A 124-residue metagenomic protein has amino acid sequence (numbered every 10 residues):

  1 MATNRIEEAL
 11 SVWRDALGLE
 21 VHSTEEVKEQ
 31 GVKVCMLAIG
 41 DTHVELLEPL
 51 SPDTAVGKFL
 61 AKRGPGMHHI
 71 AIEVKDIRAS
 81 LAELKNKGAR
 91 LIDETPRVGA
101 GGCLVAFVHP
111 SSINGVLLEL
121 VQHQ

Functional and structural regions predicted by a protein language model:
M1-L10, P65-V74, H123-Q124: N-terminal beta-strand motif that seeds the catalytic metal site of vicinal oxygen chelate
M1-Q30, T54: Long, hydrophobic N-terminal alpha-helical segment
A9-V12, S80-L84: Hydrophobic side chains in well-ordered alpha-helices
L19-I39, H43, H109: N-terminal strand-loop-strand beta-hairpin
C35-A38, E45, I72, L81-Q124: Vicinal oxygen chelate
L46-H68: Helix-adjacent hinge/juxtasegments
R63-G64, R78-A82: Long, charged/polar, surface-exposed segments that mediate recognition or autoinhibition
